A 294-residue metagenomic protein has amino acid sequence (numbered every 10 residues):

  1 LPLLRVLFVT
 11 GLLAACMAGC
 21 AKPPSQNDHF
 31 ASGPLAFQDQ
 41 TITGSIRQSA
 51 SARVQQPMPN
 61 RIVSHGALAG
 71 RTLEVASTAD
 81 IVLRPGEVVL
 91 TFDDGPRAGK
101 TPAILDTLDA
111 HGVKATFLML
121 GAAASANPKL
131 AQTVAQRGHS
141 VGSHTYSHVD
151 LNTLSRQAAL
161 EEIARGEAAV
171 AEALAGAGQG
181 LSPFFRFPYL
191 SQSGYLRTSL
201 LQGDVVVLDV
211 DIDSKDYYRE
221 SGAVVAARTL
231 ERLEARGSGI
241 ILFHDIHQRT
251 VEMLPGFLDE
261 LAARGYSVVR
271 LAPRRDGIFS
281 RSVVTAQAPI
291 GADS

Functional and structural regions predicted by a protein language model:
L4-V9, C16-T91, R97-A110, V224 (+2 more regions): N-terminal pre-catalytic segment of deacetylase/amide-hydrolase enzymes
Q56-L154, A158, E162-A175, L181-S182 (+2 more regions): Active-site beta->alpha N-cap acidic-glycine motif
V88-T91, A115-M119, S140-S143, P183-F187 (+3 more regions): Structural recognition of the beta-strand scaffold that forms the well-ordered cores of secreted hydrolase catalytic
D94-A98, A122-S125, S140-V141, S147-L151 (+5 more regions): Solvent-exposed loop/turn segments at secondary-structure junctions within structured extracellular/periplasmic domains
K100, V149-A175, S191-G237, T250-M253: Alpha-helical scaffold elements lining the catalytic groove of polysaccharide deacetylases
A131-V134, Q157-A159, A223-A226, V283-Q287: Short low-complexity, flexible loop/linker segments enriched in glycine and/or proline with clustered acidic
E234-A272: Catalytic grooves of carbohydrate-active enzymes
